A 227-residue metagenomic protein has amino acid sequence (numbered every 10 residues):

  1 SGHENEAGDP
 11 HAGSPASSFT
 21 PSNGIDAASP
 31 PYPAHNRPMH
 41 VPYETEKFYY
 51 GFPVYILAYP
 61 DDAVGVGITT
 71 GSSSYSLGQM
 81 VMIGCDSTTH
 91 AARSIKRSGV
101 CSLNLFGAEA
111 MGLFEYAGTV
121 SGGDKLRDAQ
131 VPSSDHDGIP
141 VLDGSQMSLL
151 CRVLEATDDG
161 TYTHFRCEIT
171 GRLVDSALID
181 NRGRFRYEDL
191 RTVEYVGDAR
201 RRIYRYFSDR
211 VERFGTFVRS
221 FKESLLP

Functional and structural regions predicted by a protein language model:
N5-E6, G13, R37, P42: Compositionally biased, intrinsically disordered low-complexity segments enriched in polar/proline residues
E6-S18, D26: Positively charged N-terminal leader segments that act as targeting/secretion signals
G24, S29-P227: Basic, polyanion-binding surface patches
